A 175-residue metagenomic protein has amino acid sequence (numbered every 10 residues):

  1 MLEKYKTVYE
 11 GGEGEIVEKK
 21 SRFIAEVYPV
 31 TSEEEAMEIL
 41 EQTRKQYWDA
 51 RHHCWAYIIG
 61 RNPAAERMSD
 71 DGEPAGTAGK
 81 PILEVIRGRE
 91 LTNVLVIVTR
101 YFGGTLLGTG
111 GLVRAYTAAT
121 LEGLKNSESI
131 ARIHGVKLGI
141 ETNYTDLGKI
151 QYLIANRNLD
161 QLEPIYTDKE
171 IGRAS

Functional and structural regions predicted by a protein language model:
M1-G76: C-terminal regulatory domains involved in ligand/effector binding and gene-expression control
Y5-Y9, T145-P164, E170: Terminal interaction module
E35, P74, A78, I82 (+3 more regions): Helical mechanochemical/support elements of P-loop NTPase systems and associated helical scaffolds
E41-K45, E84-L91, T117-S129, A155-L159: Short, intrinsically disordered, mixed-charge
H53-W55, E128-L138, P164-K169: Interdomain boundary/hinge elements
E66, A75-L107: Ordered, amphipathic secondary-structure segments that act as subunit-interaction surfaces in large macromolecular
L95-T99, T105-K149, N156: Glycine- and Gly-Pro-enriched alpha-helical subdomains that act as flexible, kink-prone "lid/hinge" or packing modules
A174-S175: Conserved small/polar residues in nucleotide/adenosyl-binding loops
